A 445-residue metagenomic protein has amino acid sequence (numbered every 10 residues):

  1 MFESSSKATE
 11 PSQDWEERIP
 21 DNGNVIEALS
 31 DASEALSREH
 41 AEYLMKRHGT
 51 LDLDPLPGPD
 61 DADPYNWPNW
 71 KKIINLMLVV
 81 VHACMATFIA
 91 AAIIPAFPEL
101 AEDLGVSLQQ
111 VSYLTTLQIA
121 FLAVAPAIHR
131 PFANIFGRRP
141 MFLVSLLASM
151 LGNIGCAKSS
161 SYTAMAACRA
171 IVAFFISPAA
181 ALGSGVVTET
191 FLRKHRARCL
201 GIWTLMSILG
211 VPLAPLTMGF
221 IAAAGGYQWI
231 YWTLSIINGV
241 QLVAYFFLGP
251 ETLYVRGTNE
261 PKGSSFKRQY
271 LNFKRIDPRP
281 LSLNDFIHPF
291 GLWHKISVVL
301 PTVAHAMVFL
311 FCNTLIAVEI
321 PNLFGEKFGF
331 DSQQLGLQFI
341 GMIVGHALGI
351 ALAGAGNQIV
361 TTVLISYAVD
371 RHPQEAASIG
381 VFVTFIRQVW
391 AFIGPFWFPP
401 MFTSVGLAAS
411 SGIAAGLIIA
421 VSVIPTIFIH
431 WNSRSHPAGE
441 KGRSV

Functional and structural regions predicted by a protein language model:
M1-K71, L248-D285, L348-I350, S433-V445: Intrinsically disordered, low-complexity terminal tails of fungal membrane proteins
P57, K71-L108, H129, A179 (+1 more regions): Extracytoplasmic
T87, T116-I119, I154-S160, A173 (+3 more regions): C-terminal transmembrane bundle
I89, L104-G105, I128, A133-G137 (+3 more regions): Helix-breaking motifs and short loop linkers at transmembrane-helix boundaries and internal kinks in secondary membrane
P140-I154, T163, S235, L348-A353: Structural signature of the two symmetry-related core transmembrane helices
F142, S161-R169, P301: Short hydrophobic/alpha-helical segments at membrane-entry points of transmembrane helices in Major Facilitator
S160, M206-R256: Helix-loop-helix hairpin linking two adjacent transmembrane segments in secondary transporters
C168-I208: Cytoplasmic helix-loop-helix junction between adjacent transmembrane helices in 12-TM secondary transporters
